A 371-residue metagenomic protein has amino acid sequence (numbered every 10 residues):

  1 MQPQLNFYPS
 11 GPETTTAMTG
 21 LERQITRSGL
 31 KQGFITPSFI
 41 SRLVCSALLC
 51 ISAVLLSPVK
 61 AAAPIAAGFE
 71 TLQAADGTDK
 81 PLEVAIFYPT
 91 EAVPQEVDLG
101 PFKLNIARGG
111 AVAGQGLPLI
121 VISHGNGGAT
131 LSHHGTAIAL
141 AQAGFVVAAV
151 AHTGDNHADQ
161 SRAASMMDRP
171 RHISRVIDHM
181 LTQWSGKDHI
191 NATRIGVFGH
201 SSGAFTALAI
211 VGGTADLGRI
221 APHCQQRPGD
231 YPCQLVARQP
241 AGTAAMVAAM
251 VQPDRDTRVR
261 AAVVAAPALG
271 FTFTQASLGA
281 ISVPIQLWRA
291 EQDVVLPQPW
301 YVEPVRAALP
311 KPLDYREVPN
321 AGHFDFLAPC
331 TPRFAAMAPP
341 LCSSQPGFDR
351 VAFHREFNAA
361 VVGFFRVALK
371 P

Functional and structural regions predicted by a protein language model:
A62-I122, D314: Domain-level recognition of soluble alpha/beta enzyme cores, biased toward histidine phosphatases/phosphomutases
G109-L117, I122, N126-A158, V294-P297: Short substrate-entry loop that stabilizes the transition state in hydrolases
A163-D188, A209, A221, Q225-P232 (+1 more regions): Alpha/beta-hydrolase active-site loop
L181, A204-D216: Short glycine-enriched nucleophile-adjacent loop and the immediately C-terminal alpha-helix near the catalytic center
D188-G199: Alpha/beta-hydrolase fold nucleophile elbow
G270-F271, Q292-L296, F324: Acidic catalytic loop of the alpha/beta-hydrolase fold
I281, L287-R289: Short beta-strand/loop motif that positions the catalytic acidic residue of the alpha/beta-hydrolase fold
P297-R306, C330: Short alpha-helix in the alpha/beta-hydrolase fold that links the catalytic acid
